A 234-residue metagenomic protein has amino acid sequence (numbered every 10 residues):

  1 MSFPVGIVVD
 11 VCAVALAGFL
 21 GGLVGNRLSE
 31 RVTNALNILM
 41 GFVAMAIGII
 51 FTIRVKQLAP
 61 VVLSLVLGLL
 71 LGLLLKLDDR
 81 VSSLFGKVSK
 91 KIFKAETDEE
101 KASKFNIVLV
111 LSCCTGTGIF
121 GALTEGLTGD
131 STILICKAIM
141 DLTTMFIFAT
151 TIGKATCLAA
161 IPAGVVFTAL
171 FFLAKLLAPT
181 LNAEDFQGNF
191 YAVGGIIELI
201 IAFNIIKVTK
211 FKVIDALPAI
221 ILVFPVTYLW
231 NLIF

Functional and structural regions predicted by a protein language model:
M1, E30-R31, L77-N106: Intrinsically disordered, low-complexity non-transmembrane regions of multi-pass membrane transporters
S2-L16, L63, G126-I139, N182-I196: Structural signature of hydrophobic alpha-helical transmembrane segments
L16-A17, V24-L28, V32-G86: Membrane helix-loop-helix hairpins that form the core translocation module of multi-pass transporters
L20-T33, I50-K56, F148, I152-I197 (+1 more regions): Transmembrane-helix boundary and interhelical-loop signature of multi-pass inner-membrane proteins
M40-M45, L63-L74, F172, D185-I206: Selective transmembrane alpha-helices of multi-pass membrane proteins
E99-A178: Helix-loop-helix junctions within the multi-pass membrane cores of secondary transporters/permeases
P179, V226-F234: Juxtamembrane boundary at the C-terminal end of a transmembrane helix
F203-L222: Interfacial loop-to-transmembrane junctions
